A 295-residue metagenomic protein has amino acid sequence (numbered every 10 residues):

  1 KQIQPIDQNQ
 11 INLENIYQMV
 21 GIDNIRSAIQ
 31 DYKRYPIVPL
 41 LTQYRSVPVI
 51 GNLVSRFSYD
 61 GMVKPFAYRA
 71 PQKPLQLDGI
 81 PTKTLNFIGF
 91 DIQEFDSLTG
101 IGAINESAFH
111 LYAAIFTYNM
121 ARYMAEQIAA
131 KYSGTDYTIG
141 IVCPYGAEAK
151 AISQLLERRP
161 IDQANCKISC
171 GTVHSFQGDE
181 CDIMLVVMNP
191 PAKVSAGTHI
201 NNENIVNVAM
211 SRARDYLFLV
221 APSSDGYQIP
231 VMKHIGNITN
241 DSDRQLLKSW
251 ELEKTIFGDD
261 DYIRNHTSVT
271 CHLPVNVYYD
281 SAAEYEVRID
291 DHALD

Functional and structural regions predicted by a protein language model:
K1, F87-F95, V186-N189, A221-P222: Short loop/turn segments at strand-loop or loop-helix junctions that form parts of catalytic or ligand-binding pockets
K1-I11, Y44-R45, A113, K131 (+2 more regions): Conserved ATP-binding/catalytic motifs of P-loop helicase motor domains
Q2-V38, S195-D295: Helicase C-terminal subdomain and adjacent C-terminal extension
Q10, Y44-V47, G51, A114 (+2 more regions): Amphipathic alpha-helical transducer elements in NTP-driven molecular machines
M19-K33, L75-P81, R158-Q163: Short, conserved catalytic or adaptor-binding loops enriched in Gly and charged residues
Q30, R34-K83, A130: Coupling/hinge elements of helicase-like and P-loop NTPase modules
K64-Q154: Conserved helicase/translocase motor-coupling segment
Y123-V142, G146-S211, D215, S223-Q228 (+1 more regions): Conserved helicase C-terminal RecA-like lobe
